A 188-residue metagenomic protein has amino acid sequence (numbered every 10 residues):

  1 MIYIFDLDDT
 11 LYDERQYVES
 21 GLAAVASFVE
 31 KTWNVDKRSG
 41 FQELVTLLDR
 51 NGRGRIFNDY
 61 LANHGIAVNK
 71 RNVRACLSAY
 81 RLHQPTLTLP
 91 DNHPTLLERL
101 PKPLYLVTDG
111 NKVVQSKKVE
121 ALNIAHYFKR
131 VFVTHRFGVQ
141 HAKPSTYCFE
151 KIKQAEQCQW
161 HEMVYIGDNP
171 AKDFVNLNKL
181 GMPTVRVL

Functional and structural regions predicted by a protein language model:
M1-D91: N-terminal helical cap/lid subdomain that shapes the substrate entry/recognition surface in HAD-like hydrolases
I4-D6, V107, I166-G167: Generic enzyme active-site microenvironment
S20-A23, L122-I124, G181-T184: Glycine-rich, phosphate-binding/catalytic loops in enzymes
S78-L106, T146: Short, acidic loop-to-helix structural element flanking the phosphoryl-transfer center in phosphate-processing enzymes
P101-K102, F128, G181: Short, well-ordered alpha-helix to beta-strand connector turns
Y105, N111-V164, A171: Substrate-recognition "cap/lid" segment bordering the active-site pocket of phosphatases
V164-L188: Acidic, Mg2+-coordinating phosphoryl-transfer loop and its flanking beta/alpha structural elements, shared across
